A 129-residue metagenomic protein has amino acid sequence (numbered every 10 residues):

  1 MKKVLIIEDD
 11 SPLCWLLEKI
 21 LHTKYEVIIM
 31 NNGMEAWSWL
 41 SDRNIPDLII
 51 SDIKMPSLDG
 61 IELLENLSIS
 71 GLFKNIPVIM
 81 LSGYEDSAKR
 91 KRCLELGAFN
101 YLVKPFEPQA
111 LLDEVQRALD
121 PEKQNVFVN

Functional and structural regions predicted by a protein language model:
M1-P12, L17-E18, I49: Conserved acidic segment of CheY-like receiver
S11-I29, E35: Two-component/phosphorelay signaling modules centered on CheY-like receiver
I29-L48: Acidic, metal-coordinating helix/loop segments flanking the phosphotransfer/catalytic sites of two-component signaling
D52, S82: Active-site residues of response regulator receiver
M55: Receiver (REC) domain active-site loop signature in two-component systems and cognate sites in sensor histidine kinases
A88, F106-V115: C-terminal output helix
